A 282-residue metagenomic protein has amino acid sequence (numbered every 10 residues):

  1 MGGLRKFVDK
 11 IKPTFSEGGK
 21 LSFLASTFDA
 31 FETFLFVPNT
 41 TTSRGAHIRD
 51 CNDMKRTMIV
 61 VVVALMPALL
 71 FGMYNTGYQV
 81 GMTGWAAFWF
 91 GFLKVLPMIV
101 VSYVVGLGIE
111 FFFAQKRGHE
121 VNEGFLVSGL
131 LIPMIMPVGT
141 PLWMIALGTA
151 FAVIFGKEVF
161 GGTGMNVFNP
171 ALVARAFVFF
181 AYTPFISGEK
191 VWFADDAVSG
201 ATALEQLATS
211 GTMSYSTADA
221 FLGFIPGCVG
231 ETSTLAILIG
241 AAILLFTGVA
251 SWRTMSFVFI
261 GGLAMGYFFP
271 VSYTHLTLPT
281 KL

Functional and structural regions predicted by a protein language model:
G2-V95, I99: N-terminal signal-anchor module of multipass membrane proteins
S43, I48, G106-R117, I154-G164 (+1 more regions): C-terminal ends of transmembrane helices
I59-M66, V101, G230-L244: Hydrophobic alpha-helical transmembrane segments
G91-V101, T140-A146, G227-G230, L276: Structural signature of hydrophobic alpha-helical transmembrane segments
G106, L126-P133, T149-V153, A236-I243 (+1 more regions): Hydrophobic, membrane-inserted alpha-helices
E123-E189: Membrane-interface helix-loop-helix junctions at boundaries between adjacent transmembrane segments
G164-L238: Long hydrophobic alpha-helical segments that form multi-pass transmembrane helix bundles in integral membrane proteins
T274-L282: Conserved small/polar residues in nucleotide/adenosyl-binding loops
